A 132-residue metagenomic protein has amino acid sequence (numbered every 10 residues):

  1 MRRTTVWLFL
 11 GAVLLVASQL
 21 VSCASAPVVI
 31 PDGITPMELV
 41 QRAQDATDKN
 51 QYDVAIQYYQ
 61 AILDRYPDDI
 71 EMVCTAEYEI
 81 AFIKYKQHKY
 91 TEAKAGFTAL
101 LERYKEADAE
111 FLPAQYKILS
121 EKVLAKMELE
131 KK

Functional and structural regions predicted by a protein language model:
M1-C23: Sec-dependent bacterial lipoprotein signal peptides
R2-T4, S22-K132: Acidic, polar-rich low-complexity tracts and alpha-helical solenoid repeat scaffolds
